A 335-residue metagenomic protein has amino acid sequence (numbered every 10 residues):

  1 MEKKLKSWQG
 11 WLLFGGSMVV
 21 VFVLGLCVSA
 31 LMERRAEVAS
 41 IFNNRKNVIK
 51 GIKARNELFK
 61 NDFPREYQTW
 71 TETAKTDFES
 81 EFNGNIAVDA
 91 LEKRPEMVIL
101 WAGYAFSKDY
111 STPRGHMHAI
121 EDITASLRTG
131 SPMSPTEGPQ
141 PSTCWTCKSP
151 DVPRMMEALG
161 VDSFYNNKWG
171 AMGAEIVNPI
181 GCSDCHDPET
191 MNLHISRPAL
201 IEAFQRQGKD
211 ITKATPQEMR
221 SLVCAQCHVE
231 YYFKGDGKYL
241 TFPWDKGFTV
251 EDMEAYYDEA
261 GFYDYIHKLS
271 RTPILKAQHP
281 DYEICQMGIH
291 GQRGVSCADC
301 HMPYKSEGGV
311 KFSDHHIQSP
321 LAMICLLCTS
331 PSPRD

Functional and structural regions predicted by a protein language model:
M1-M172, R206-T215, K234-K238, G309-I324: N-terminal export/targeting leaders of redox proteins
Q140, I176-N178, R220-V223, R293-G294 (+1 more regions): Short metal-coordination and nucleic-acid-contact micro-motifs, chiefly zinc-binding Cys/His arrays
C144, C182, C224, C297: Short cysteine-rich clusters marking metal-coordination/redox-active sites
C147, C185, C227, C300 (+1 more regions): Short Cys/His-rich metal-coordination motifs, predominantly Zn2+-binding knuckles/fingers
P150, P188, E230, P303-Y304: Cys/His-rich metal-chelating microdomains
A174-K209: Long, hydrophobic, well-ordered secondary-structure blocks that form the structural core and pocket-lining surfaces
W244-K246, V250-D299, P303-D314: Beta-propeller domains
C328-D335: Conserved small/polar residues in nucleotide/adenosyl-binding loops
